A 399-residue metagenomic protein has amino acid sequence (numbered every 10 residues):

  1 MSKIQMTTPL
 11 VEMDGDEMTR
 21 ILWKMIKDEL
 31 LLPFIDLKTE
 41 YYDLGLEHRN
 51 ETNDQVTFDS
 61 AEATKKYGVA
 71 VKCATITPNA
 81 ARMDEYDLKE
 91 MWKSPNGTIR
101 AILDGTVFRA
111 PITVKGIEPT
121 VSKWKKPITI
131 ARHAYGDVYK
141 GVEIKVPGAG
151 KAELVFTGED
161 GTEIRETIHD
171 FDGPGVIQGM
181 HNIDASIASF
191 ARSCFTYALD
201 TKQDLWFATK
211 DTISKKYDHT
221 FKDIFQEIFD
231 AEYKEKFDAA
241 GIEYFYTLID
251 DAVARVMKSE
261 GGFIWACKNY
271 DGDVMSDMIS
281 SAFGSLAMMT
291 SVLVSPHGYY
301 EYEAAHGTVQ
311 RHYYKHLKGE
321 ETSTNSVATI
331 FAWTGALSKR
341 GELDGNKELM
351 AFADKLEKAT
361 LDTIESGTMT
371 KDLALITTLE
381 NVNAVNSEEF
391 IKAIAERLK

Functional and structural regions predicted by a protein language model:
S2-T8, M18, L22-W23, D28-T52 (+1 more regions): N-terminal alpha-helical transmembrane segments of multi-pass membrane transport and channel/translocase proteins
Q5-M25, E29, L154-T247: Glycine-rich phosphate/diphosphate-binding loop of Rossmann-like nucleotide-binding domains
I35-Y41, T201-T209, Y233-Y246, G341-A353 (+1 more regions): Flexible, glycine/charged-enriched surface loops at secondary-structure junctions
L46-S60, K222-F263: N-terminal small/polar loop signature for handling phosphorylated ligands or for N-terminal nucleophile
E47-E159, E163, Y270, V274: N-terminal glycine-rich phosphate/adenylate-binding segment common to multiple enzyme folds
A134-Y135, K140-A191, A198, L343-M350 (+1 more regions): Glycine-rich phosphate/pyrophosphate-binding loop and the adjoining helix
V256-K355, D362-S366: Glycine-rich phosphate/nucleotide-binding loop
